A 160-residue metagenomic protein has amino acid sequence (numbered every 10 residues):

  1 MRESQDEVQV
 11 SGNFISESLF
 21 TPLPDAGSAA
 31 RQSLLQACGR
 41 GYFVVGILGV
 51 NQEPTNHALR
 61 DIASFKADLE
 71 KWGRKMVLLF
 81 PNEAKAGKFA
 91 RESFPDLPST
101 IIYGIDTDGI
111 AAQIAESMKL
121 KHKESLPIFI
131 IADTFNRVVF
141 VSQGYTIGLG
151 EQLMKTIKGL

Functional and structural regions predicted by a protein language model:
M1-E7, G159-L160: Extreme N-terminal leader/targeting regions
N13-F43, V50-N51, R60-S64: A short beta-strand-turn-helix
S33-C38, Q113-L120: Short amphipathic alpha-helix with an adjacent loop that forms part of the alpha/beta core around
Y42-F43, I47-P98, I110-I114: Structural microenvironment flanking redox-active thiols in thiol-disulfide oxidoreductases
P98-I102, M118-I130: Structural micro-motif
E124-L160: Thiol-/selenol-based redox modules, centered on thioredoxin-like and closely related oxidoreductase domains
